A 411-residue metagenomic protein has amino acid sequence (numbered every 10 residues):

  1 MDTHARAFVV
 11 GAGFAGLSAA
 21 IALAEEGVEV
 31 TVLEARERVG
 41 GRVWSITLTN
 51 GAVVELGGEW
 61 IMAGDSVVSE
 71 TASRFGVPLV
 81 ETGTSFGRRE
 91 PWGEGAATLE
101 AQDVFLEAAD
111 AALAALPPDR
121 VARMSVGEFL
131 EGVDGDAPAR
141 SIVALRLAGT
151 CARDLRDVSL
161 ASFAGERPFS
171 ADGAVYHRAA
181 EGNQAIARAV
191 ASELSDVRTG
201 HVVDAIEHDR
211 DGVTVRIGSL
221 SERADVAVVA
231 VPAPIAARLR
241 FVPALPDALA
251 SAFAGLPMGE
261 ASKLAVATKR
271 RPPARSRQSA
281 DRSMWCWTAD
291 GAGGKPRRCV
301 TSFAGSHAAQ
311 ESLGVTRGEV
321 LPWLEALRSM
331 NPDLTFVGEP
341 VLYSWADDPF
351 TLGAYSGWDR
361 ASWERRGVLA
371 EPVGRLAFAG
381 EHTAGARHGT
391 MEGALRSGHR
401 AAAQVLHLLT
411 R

Functional and structural regions predicted by a protein language model:
D2, R6, A15-S18, E26 (+5 more regions): Conserved flavin/dinucleotide-binding core of flavoenzymes
G11-G13: Glycine-rich Rossmann-fold phosphate-binding loop(s) that bind the pyrophosphate of adenine dinucleotide cofactors
A24-T49: Glycine-rich FAD pyrophosphate-binding loop
G40, A72, L130, V190 (+6 more regions): Generic structural signal for small/hydrophobic residues in well-ordered secondary structure, especially within
G41-V68, A161, G165-R167: Glycine-rich active-site loop/strand segments that organize a redox cofactor
A52-P118: Dinucleotide-binding Rossmann-like beta1-alpha1 core, especially the glycine-rich loop that anchors the ADP
A114-G212, R223, A230, P234-R240 (+1 more regions): Active-site/ligand-binding neighborhood in enzyme catalytic cores
H208, I217-A274, D333: Central helical "cap/lid" subdomain
